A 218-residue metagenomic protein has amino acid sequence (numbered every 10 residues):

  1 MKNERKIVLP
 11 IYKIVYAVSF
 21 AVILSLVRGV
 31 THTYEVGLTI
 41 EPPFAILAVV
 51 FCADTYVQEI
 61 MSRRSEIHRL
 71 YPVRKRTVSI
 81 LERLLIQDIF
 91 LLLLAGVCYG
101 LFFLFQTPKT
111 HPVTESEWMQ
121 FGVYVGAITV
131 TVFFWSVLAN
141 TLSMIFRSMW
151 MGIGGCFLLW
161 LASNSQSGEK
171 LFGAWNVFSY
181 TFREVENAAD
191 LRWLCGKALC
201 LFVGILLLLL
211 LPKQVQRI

Functional and structural regions predicted by a protein language model:
M1-I14: Aromatic- and glycine-rich beta-strand/loop motifs that create alpha-glucan
I14, S65, R76, W150-M151: Secondary-structure boundary/capping residues
A17-V27, L92-L101, F157, K197-L211: Hydrophobic core of alpha-helical transmembrane segments in multi-pass integral membrane proteins
F20-D54, I80-G152, N187: Secretory targeting signals
V30-H32, E115, W150-I218: Terminal transmembrane helical anchor/hairpin motif
A53-I89: Helix-loop-helix units of permease transmembrane domains in multi-pass membrane transporters, especially ABC
V57-M61, P108-K109, R147, K170 (+1 more regions): Juxtamembrane transmembrane-helix termini
R63-R74, A95-L101, W135-S143, G173-V185 (+1 more regions): Juxtamembrane/interfacial segments around transmembrane helices
